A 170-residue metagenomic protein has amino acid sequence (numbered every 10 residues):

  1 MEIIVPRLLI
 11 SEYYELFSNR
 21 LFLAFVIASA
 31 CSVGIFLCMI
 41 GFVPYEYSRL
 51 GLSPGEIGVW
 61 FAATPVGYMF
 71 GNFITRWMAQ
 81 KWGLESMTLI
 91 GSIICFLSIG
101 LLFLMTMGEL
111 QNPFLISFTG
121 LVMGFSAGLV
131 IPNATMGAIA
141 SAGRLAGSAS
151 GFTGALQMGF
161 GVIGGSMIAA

Functional and structural regions predicted by a protein language model:
M1-V26: Juxtamembrane intracellular "pre-TM" segments in multi-pass secondary transporters
R20-A62, G67-M69: Extracytoplasmic gate region of multi-pass secondary transporters
V26, G58, L89, G147 (+1 more regions): Conserved glycine-rich helix-kink/hinge and helix-boundary motifs of the Major Facilitator Superfamily
A30, V66-F70, G100, M158-I163: Hydrophobic/small/kink-forming positions within alpha-helical transmembrane segments of polytopic membrane proteins
L52, K81-G83, A142-R144: Membrane-helix interface residues
F70-S86: Helix-to-loop junctions at the C-terminal end of transmembrane segments in multipass secondary transporters
E85-A134: C-terminal transmembrane helical hairpin of 12-TM major facilitator-type secondary transporters
F125, T135-A170: A late C-terminal transmembrane helix in Major Facilitator Superfamily
